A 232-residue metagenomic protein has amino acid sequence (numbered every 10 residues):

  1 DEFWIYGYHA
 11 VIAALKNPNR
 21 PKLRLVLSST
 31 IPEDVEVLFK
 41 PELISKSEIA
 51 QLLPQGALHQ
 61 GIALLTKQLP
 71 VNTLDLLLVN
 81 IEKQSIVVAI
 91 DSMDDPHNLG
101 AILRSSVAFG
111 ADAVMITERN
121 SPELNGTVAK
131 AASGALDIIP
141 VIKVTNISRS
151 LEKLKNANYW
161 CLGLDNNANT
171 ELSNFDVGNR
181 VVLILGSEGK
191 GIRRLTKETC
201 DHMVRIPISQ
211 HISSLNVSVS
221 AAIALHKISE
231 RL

Functional and structural regions predicted by a protein language model:
D1-V79: N-terminal positively charged helical leader segments and presequences
I5, E42-S47, P140-S148, V204: Short acidic-hydrophobic, aromatic-tinged amphipathic segments that line or gate anion-handling sites
G7, D91, N98, S214-N216: Active-site helix-initiating loop/hinge in glycosyltransferases
Y8, S29, S92, E118 (+3 more regions): Short secondary-structure boundary segments
I12, N17, A108, K130-A135 (+1 more regions): Structured adenosyl-cofactor binding patch, chiefly the S-adenosyl-L-methionine
N80-N169: RNA substrate-binding interface of SAM-dependent RNA methyltransferases
L162-N216: Active-site/ligand-binding-proximal alpha/beta "capping" segment
